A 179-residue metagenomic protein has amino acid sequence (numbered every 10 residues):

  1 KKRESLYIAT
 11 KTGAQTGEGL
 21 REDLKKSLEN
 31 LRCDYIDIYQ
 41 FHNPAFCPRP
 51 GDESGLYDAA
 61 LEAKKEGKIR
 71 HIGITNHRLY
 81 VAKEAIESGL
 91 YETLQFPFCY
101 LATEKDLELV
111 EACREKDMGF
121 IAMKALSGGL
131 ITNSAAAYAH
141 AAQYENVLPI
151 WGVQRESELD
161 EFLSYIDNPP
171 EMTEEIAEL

Functional and structural regions predicted by a protein language model:
K1-L6: N-terminal binding-site loop/beta-alpha segment at the start of enzyme catalytic domains that lines or forms
A9-T10, Q95: Short internal beta-strands
T10, F46, I72, L148-P149: Short, flexible active-site loop motifs that bind/organize anionic cofactors or intermediates
G13, R78, C99, S127 (+1 more regions): Short beta->alpha junction loops/turns
Q15-E108, R114-I121: Glycine/proline-rich, positively charged, aromatic-decorated active-site loop/lid region on the catalytic face
S88, K105-L179: Structured C-terminal cap/extension of enzyme domains
